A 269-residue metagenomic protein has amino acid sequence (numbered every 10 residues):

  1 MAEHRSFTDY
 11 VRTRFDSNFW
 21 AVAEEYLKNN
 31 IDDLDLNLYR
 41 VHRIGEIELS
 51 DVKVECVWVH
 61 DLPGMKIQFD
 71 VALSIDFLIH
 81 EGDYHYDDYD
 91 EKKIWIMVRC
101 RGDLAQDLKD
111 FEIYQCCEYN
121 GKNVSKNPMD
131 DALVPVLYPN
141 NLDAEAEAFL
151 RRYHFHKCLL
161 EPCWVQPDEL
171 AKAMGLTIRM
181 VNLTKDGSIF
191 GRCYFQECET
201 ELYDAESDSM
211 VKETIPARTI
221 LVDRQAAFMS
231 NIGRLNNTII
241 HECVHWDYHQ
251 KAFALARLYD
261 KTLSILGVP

Functional and structural regions predicted by a protein language model:
M1-P269: Short juxta-domain linker segments that transition from a proline/glycine-rich, charged coil into a short amphipathic
